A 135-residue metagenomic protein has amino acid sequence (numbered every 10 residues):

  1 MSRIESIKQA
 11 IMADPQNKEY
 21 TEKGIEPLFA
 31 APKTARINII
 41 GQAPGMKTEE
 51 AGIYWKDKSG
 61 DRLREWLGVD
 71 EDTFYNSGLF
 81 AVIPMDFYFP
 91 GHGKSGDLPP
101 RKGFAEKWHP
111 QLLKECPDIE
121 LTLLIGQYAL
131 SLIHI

Functional and structural regions predicted by a protein language model:
S2-I133: A polyanion-binding, active-site-adjacent surface
